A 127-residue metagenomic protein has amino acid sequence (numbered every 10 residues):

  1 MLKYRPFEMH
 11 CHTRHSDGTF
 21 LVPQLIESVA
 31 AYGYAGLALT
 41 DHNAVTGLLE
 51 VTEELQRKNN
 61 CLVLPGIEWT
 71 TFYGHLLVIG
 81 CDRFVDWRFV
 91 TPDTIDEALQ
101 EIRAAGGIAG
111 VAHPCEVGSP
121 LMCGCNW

Functional and structural regions predicted by a protein language model:
M1-I108, A112, S119-W127: A metal-dependent hydrolase metal-coordination microenvironment
